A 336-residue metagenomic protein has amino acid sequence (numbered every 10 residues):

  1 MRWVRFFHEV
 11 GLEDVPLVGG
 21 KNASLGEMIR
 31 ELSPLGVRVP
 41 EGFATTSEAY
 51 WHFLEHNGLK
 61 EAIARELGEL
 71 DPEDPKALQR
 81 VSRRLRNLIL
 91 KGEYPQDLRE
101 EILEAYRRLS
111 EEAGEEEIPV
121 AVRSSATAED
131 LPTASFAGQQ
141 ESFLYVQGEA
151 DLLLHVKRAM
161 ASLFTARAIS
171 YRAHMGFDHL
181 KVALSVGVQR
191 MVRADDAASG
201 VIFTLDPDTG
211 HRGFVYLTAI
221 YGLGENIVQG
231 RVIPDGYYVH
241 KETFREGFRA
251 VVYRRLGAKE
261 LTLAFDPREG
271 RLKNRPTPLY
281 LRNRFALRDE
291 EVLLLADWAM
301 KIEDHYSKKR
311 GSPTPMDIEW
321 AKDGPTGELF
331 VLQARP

Functional and structural regions predicted by a protein language model:
M1-G187, L281-W298, E303-K308, V331: N-terminal beta-alpha lobe that positions the nucleotide/phosphoryl donor in ATP/NTP-coupled carboxylate activation
K21-N22, A44, Q140, I202 (+3 more regions): Gly/Ser/Thr-rich beta-alpha loop segments that engage phosphate groups in nucleotides
M28, G210, G230: Signature for phosphate-centric chemistry
M28, V188, V192-R193, K322: Active-site beta-strand->loop segment that positions catalytic residues and contacts the acyl thioester
E41, A137, L205, Q229 (+1 more regions): Single, functionally critical "micro-switch" positions that shape active/binding sites and transmembrane helices
I118-Q147, A194-A219, K322-G324, E328-L332: Conserved catalytic micro-motifs used in adenylation/nucleotidyl-transfer and phosphoryl/amide- and methyl-transfer
R190, A194-I202, F214, A299-I302 (+2 more regions): Phosphate/diphosphate-binding loops
V215-D317, A321-P325: Conserved catalytic alpha/beta cores of large enzymes that bind or transform nucleotide phosphates and polynucleotides
